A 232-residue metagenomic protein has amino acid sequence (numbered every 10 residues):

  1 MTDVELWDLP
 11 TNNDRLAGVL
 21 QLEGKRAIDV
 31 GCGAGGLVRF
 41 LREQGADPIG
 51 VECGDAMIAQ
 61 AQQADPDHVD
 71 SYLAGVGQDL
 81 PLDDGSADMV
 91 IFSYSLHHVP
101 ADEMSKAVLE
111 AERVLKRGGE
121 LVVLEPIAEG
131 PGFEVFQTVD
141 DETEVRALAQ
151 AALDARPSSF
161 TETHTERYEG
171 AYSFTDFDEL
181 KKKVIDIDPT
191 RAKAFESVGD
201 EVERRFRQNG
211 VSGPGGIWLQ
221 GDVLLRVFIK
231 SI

Functional and structural regions predicted by a protein language model:
L6-K25: Conserved alpha-helix/loop element of class I SAM-dependent methyltransferases that forms part of the SAM/SAH-binding
I28, G33-D79: Class I SAM-dependent methyltransferase SAM/SAH-binding core
Q78-M89: A short acidic, Gly/Pro-enriched loop at the edge of an enzyme's catalytic core that lines a small-molecule cofactor
D88-E103: A short SAM/SAH-binding and catalytic strip from SAM-dependent methyltransferases
S105-R117: A short glycine-rich, Lys/Arg-flanked "PGG" loop and its adjoining helix->strand segment in the class I
V122-A147: Conserved class I S-adenosyl-L-methionine
V145-S159: Short alpha-helix
S159-I232: Conserved Class I S-adenosyl-L-methionine
